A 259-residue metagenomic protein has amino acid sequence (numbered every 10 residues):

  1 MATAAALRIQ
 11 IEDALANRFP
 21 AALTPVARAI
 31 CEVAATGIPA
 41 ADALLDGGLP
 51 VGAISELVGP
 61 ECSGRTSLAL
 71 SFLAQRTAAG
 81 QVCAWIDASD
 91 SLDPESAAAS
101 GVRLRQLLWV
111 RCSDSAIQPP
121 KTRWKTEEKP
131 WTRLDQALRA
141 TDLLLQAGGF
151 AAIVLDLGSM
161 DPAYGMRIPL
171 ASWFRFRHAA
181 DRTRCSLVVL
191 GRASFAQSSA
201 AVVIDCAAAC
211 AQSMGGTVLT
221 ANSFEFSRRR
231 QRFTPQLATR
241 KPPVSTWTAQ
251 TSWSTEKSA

Functional and structural regions predicted by a protein language model:
M1-F19, Q197-S198, A209-A259: C-terminal regions of RecA-like/P-loop NTPase motor modules
M1-W85, A99-V102, Q118-E128, R229-R230 (+1 more regions): Detector for small/aliphatic-rich hydrophobic stretches
P60, S71, A79-A163: Conserved inter-motif catalytic segment of the P-loop NTP-binding fold
A78, Q146, S172-F195: Substrate-engagement module of ASCE P-loop NTPases
G80-Q81, R103-Q106, F150, T183-S186 (+2 more regions): Short glycine-/polar-rich loops that comprise or flank the Walker A/P-loop and associated switch/sensor motifs
P94-S96, V189-A207: Glycine-rich, charge-decorated loop segments at or immediately adjacent to ligand/cofactor-binding or catalytic sites
M160-G165, A196-S198: Short, solvent-exposed loop/turn segments at secondary-structure junctions
G165-W173: Substrate-gripping "pore-loop 1 plus following alpha2 helix"
